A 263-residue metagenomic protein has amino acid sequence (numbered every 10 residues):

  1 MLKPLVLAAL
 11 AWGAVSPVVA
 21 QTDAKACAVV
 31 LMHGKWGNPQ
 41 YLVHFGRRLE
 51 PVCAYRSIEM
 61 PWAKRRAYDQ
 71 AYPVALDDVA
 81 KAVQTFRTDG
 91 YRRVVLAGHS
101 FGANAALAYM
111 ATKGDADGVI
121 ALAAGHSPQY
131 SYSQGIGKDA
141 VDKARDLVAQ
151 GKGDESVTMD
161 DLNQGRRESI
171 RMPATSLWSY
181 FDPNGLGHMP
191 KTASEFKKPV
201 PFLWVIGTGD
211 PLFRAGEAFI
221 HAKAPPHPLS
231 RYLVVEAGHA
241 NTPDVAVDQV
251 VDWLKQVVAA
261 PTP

Functional and structural regions predicted by a protein language model:
D23-A54, M60-W62: Short, surface-exposed "cap/lid" segments of acyl-processing enzymes
D69-D89: Alpha/beta-hydrolase active-site loop
A97-G102, A106: Gly/Ala-rich beta-loop-alpha elbow adjacent to hydrolase catalytic centers
I120-S131: Active-site nucleophile loop of the alpha/beta-hydrolase fold
T175-S194, P211: Active-site nucleophile elbow and catalytic-triad environment of alpha/beta-hydrolase enzymes
F196-K198, W204-I206: Short beta-strand/loop motif that positions the catalytic acidic residue of the alpha/beta-hydrolase fold
P211-E217, T242: Conserved alpha/beta-hydrolase "acid-adjacent" motif
L233-P263: Catalytic active-site module of serine/aspartate enzymes centered on a nucleophile-bearing elbow/loop
